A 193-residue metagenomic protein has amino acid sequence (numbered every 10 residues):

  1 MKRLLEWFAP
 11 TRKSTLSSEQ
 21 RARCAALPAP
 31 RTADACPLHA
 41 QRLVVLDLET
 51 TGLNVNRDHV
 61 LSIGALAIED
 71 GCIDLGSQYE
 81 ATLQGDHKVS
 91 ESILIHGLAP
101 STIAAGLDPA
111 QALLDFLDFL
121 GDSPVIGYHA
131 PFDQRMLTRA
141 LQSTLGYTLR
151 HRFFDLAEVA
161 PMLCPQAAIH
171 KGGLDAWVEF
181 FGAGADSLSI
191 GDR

Functional and structural regions predicted by a protein language model:
K2-R3: Intrinsically disordered, serine/threonine/proline
W7-T138, Q142-S143, T148-H151, P165 (+1 more regions): Conserved non-catalytic scaffold segment of RNase H-like nuclease domains
L137, V159-A160: A generic structural signal for short hydrophobic patches within well-formed alpha-helices
H151-V159: Short, charged amphipathic alpha-helical segments flanked by flexible coils
I190-R193: Short, intrinsically disordered, charge-balanced linker/junction segments flanking boundaries in proteins
